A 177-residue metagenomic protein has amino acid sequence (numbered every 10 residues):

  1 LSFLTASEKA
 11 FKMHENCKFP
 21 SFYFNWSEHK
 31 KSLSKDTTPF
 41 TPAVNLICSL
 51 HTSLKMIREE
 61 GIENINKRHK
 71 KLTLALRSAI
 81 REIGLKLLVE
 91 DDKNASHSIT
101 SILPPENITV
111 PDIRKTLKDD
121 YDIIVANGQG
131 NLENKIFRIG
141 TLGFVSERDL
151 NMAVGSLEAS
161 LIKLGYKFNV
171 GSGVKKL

Functional and structural regions predicted by a protein language model:
L1-E82: Active-site C-terminal subdomain of aminotransferase-like
A6, I102-E106, T141: Short beta-strand-to-loop capping motifs
K9-M13, N107-T109, S146: Short, acidic Gly/Pro/Ser/Thr-rich loop/turn segments
I57, I99-S101, R138-G143: Short glycine-rich or small-residue beta-strand-to-loop segments that form or flank ligand, phosphate, metal/Fe-S
E60-R68, G84-D91, G128-Q129, L164-V174: Flexible, glycine/charged-enriched surface loops at secondary-structure junctions
K86-D120: Conserved PLP-binding catalytic core of the aspartate aminotransferase-like
L117-V125, E158-L164: A common structural junction motif
N131, K135-L177: PLP-dependent enzyme catalytic core of the Aspartate aminotransferase-like
